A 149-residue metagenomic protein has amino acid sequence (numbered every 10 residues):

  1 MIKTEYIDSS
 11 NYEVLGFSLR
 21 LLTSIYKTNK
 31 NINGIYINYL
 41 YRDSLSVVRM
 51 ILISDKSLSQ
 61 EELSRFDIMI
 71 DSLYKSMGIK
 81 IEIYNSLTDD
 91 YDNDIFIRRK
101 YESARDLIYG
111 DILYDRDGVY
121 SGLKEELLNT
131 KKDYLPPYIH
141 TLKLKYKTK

Functional and structural regions predicted by a protein language model:
M1-I37: Helical scaffold of the NTase/Pol beta-like nucleotidyltransferase catalytic core
I2-E13, I68-K149: Conserved NTP/Mg2+-binding pocket subregion across the NTase superfamily
L21-S24, R65, M69, L73: Charge-rich, solvent-exposed alpha-helical interaction surfaces
L22-I25, E61, G110: Low-complexity, intrinsically disordered/propeptide-like segments
N31, S46, M77-I79: Residue-level signal for beta-strand positions within conserved beta-sheet cores that form or flank
L40-I68, E82-N85: Catalytic metal-binding acidic patch
